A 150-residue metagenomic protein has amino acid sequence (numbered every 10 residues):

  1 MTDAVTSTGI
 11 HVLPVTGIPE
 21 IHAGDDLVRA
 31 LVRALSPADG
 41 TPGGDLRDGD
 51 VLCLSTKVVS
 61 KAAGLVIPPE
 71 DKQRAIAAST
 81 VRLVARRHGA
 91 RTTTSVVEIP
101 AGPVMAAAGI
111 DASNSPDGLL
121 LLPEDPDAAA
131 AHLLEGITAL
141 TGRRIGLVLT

Functional and structural regions predicted by a protein language model:
M1-T150: N-terminal and secondary-structure boundary signal
